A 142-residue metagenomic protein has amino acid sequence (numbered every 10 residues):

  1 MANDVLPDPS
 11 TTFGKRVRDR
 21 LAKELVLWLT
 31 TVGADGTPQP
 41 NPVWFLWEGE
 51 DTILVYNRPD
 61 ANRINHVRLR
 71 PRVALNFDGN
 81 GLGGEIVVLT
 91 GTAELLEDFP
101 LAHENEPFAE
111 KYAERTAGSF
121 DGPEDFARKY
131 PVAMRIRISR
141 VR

Functional and structural regions predicted by a protein language model:
M1-T12, E85-R142: Charged, gly/pro-rich active-site loop segments
A2-W28: Short, basic/aromatic recognition patches
G14-K15, D60-A61, F120: Structural motif corresponding to alpha-helix initiation and N-cap regions
E24-P59, V73-F77, V87-L89: Short beta-strand segments
L25-V26, R72, A117, V141: Generic structural signal for secondary-structure transition and capping sites
A61-R63, L82: Short, surface-exposed beta-strand-loop junctions and turns on beta-sheet-rich folds
D78-N80, I138: Short secondary-structure boundary segments
